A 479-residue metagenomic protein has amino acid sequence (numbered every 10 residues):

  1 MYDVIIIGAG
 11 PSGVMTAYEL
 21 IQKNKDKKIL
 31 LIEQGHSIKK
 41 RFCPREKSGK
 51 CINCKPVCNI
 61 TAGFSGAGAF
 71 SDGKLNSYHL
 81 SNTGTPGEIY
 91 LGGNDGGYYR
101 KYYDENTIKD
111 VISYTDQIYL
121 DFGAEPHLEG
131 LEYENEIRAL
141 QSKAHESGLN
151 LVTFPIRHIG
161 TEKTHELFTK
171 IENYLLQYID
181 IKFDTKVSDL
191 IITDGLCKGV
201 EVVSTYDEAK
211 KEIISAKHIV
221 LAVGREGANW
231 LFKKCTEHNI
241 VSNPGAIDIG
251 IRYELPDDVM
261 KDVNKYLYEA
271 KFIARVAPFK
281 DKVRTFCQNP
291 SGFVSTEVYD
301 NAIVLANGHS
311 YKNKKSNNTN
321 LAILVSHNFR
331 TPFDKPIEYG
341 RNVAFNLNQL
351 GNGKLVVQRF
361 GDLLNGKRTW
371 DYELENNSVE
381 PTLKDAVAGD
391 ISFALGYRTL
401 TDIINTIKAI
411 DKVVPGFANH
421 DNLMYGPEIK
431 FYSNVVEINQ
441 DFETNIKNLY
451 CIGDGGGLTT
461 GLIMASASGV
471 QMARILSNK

Functional and structural regions predicted by a protein language model:
M1-E88, Y133-K479: Residues forming the flavin
A62-E129: Dinucleotide-binding Rossmann-like beta1-alpha1 core, especially the glycine-rich loop that anchors the ADP
